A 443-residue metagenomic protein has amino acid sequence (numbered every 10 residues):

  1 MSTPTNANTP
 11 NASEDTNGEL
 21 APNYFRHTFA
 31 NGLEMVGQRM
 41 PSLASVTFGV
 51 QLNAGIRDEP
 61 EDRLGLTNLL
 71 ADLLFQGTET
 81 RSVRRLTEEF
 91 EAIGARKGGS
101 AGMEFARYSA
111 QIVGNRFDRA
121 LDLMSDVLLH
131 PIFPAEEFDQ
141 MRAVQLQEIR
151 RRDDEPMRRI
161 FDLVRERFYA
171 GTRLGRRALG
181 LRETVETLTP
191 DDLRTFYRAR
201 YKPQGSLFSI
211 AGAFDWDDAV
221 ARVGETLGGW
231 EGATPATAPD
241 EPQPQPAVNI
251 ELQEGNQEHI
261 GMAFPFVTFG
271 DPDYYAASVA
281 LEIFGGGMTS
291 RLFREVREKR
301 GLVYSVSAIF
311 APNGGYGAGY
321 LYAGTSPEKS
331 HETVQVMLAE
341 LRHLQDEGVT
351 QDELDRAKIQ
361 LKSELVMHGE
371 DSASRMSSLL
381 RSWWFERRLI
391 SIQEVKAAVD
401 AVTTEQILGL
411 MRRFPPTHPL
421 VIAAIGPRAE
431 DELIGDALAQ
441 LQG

Functional and structural regions predicted by a protein language model:
M1-N11, T28, R39, V83-E241 (+4 more regions): Charge-rich, well-structured scaffold segments of protease-associated domains
S2-V46: N- or domain-start disorder-to-order transition segments that initiate the globular core
L33, Q38-M40, A44, F48-A54 (+1 more regions): His/Glu-based metal-binding/catalytic segments typifying zinc-dependent metallopeptidases
G55-R63: Short pre-active-site segment immediately N-terminal to the catalytic Zn-binding motif
G65-Q76: Active-site SXXK
R291-K299: Short amphipathic alpha-helix segments
